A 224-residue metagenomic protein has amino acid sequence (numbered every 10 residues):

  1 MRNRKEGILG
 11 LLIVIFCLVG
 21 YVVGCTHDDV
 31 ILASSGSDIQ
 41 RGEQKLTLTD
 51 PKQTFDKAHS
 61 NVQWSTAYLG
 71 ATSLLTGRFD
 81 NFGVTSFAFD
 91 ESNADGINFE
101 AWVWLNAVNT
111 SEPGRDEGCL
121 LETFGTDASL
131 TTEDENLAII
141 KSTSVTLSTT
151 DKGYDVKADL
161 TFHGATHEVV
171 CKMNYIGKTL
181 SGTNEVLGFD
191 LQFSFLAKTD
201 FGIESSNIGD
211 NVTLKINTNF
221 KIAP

Functional and structural regions predicted by a protein language model:
M1-C25: Sec-dependent bacterial lipoprotein signal peptides
C25-P224: Low-complexity, acidic/polar, glycine-enriched regions of mature
